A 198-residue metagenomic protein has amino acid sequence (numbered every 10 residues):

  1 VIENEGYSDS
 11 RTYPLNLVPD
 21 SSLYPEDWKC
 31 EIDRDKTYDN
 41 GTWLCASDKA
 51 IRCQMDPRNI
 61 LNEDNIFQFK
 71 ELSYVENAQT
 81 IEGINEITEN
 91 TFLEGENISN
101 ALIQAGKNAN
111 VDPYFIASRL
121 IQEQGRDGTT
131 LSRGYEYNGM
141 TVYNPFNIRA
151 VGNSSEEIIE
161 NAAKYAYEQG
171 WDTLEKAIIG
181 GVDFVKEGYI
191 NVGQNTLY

Functional and structural regions predicted by a protein language model:
V1-A109, I190-Y198: Cell-wall glycan-active module
I87-E96, V142-D172: Substrate-binding clefts and substrate-entry loops adjacent to catalytic sites of polymer-processing enzymes acting on
L93-I98, K107-V111, M140, Y165-A177 (+1 more regions): Extracytoplasmic/periplasmic, Sec-exported soluble proteins
S99-I103, P113-A117, P145, E175-V182: Extracytoplasmic/secreted envelope proteins and their assembly/folding machinery, especially bacterial periplasmic
I103-G128: Short, functionally critical alpha-helical segments immediately adjacent to catalytic or ligand/cofactor-binding
Q122-D127, A150-S155, G188: Solvent-exposed loop/turn segments at secondary-structure junctions within structured extracellular/periplasmic domains
T129-E136: Short, solvent-exposed loop/turn and secondary-structure capping segments
S155-E160, G180-Y198: Substrate-binding/catalytic groove segments of enzymes that remodel or degrade extracellular structural polymers
